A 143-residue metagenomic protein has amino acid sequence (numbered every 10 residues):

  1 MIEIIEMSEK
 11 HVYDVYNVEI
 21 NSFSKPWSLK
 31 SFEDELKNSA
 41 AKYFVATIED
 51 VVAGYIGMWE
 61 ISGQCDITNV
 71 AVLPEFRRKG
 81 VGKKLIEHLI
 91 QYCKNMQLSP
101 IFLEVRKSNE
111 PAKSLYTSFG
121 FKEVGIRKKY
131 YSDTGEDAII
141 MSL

Functional and structural regions predicted by a protein language model:
E3-E75, I86-H88, Y92, M96: Acetyl-CoA-dependent GNAT
I67, I101-V105: Conserved hydrophobic beta-strand within the GNAT/NAT acetyltransferase core sheet that lines the active-site cleft
L73-K79, K107-N109: Active-site acidic-Proline motif in GNAT/NAT acetyltransferases
R78-Q91, S114-S118: Conserved acetyl-CoA-binding loop-helix of GNAT-fold acetyltransferases
K79, M96-S99: Short coil/turn segments at alpha/beta junctions that flank glycine-rich nucleotide-binding fingerprints
I86, N109-A112, K129-T134: Short glycine/proline-centered loop/turn elements that form peptide/ligand docking sites
E104, K122-A138: Conserved catalytic-core motifs of GNAT/GCN5-like acyltransferases
Y116, F121, M141: Conserved active-site tyrosine of GNAT-family acetyltransferases
